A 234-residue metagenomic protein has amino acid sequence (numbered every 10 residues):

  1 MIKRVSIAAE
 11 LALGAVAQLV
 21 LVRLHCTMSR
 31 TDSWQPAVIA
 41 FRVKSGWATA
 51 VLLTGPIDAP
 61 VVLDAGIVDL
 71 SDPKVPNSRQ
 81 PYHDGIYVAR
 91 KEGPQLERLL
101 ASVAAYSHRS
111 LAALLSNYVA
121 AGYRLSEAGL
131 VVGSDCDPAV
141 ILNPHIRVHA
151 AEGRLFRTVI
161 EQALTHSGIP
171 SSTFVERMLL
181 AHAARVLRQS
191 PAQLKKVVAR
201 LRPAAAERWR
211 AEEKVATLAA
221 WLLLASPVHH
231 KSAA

Functional and structural regions predicted by a protein language model:
V5-V22: Acidic, Ala/Val/Gly-enriched low-complexity intrinsically disordered segments
L21-A234: Phosphate- and other anionic-substrate recognition elements at nucleic-acid/protein interfaces
